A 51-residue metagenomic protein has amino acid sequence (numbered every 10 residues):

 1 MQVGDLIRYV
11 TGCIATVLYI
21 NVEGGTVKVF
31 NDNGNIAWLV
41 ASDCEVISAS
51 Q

Functional and structural regions predicted by a protein language model:
M1-V3, V46-Q51: Short intrinsically disordered terminal tails
V3-D43: Basic/aromatic-rich interaction segments and small domains that mediate binding to polyanionic partners
